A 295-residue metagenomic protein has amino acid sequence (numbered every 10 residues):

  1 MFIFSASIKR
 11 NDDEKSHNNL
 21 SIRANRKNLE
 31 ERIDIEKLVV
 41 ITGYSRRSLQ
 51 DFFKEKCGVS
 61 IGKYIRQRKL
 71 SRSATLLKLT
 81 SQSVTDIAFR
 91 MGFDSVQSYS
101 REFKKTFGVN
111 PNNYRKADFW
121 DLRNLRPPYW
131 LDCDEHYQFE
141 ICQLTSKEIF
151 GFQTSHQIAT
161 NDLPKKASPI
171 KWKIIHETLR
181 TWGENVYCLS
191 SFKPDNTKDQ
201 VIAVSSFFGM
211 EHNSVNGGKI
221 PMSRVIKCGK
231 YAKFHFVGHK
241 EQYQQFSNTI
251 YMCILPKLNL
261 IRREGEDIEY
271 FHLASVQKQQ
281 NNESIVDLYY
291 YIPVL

Functional and structural regions predicted by a protein language model:
M1-H17, V294-L295: Short, Lys/Arg-enriched, disordered terminal segments
F2-I8, R32-I65, A88-N110: Basic/polar phosphate-binding segments, predominantly the helix-turn-helix DNA-binding elements of transcriptional
D13-S21, C57, R66-K69: N-terminal positioning helix adjacent to the helix-turn-helix/winged-helix DNA-binding module
L20-I33, F53, A74-S83, F103: Basic, amphipathic alpha-helical hairpins
R47, S71, T75-K78, S83 (+1 more regions): A solvent-exposed interaction/effector surface
